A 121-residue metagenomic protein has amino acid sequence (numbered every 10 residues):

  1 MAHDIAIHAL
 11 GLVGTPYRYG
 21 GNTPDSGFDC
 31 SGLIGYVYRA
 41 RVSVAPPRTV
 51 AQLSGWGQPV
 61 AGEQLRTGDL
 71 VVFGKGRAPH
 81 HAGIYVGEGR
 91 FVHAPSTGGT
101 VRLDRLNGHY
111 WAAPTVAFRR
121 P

Functional and structural regions predicted by a protein language model:
M1, V44, V60, P79-H80 (+1 more regions): Aromatic- and glycine-rich peptidoglycan recognition patches
H3, I7-G11, G32-Y36, R66 (+1 more regions): Solvent-exposed, polar/charged alpha-helical surfaces in well-ordered, non-transmembrane soluble domains, broadly
L10, G14, E88: ATP/adenylate-binding site constellation spanning eukaryotic-like Ser/Thr protein kinases, ABC-transporter
T15-T67: Catalytic cysteine-centered active-site loop
Y19-G20, F73, R105: Thr-Gly-centered strand-to-loop micro-motif
G68-D69, G89: Structural motif
